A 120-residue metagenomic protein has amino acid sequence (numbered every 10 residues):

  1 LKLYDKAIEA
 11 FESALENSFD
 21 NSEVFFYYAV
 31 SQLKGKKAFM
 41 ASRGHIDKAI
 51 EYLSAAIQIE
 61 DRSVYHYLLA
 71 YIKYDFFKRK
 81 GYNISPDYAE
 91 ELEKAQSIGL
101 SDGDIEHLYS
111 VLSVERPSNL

Functional and structural regions predicted by a protein language model:
L1-S13, N17: Alpha-helical segment of the N-proximal tetratricopeptide repeat
A14, A55-A56, K94-A95: Canonical positions in the second alpha-helix
F19, E60-D61, S97-L100: Short coil turns that delineate tetratricopeptide repeat
A29, L33-R43, A70-Y82, R116-P117: Short coil/turn linking the two alpha-helices of tandem helical-hairpin repeats
R79-L120: Terminal, low-structured helical/coil segments at or just beyond the last alpha-helical repeat
